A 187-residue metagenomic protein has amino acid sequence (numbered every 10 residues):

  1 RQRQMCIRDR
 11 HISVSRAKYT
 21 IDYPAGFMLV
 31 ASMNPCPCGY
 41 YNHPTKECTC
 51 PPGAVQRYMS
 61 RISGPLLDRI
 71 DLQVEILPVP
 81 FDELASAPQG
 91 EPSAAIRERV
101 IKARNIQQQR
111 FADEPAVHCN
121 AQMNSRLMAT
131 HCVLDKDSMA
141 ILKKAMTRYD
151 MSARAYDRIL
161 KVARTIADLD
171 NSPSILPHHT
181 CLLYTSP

Functional and structural regions predicted by a protein language model:
Q2-R3, P187: Positively charged, low-complexity/disordered segments
R8-S186: Basic, amphipathic alpha-helical bundle interface domains used for macromolecular binding and assembly
